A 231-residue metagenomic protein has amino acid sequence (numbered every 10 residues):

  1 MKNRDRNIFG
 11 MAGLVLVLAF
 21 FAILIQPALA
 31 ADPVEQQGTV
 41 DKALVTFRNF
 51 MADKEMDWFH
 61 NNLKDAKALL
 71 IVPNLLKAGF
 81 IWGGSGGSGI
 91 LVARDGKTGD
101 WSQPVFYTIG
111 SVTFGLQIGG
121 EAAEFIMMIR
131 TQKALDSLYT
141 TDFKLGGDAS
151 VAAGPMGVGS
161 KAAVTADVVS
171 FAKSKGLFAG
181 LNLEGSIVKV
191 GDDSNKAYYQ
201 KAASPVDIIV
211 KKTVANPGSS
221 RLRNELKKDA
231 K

Functional and structural regions predicted by a protein language model:
K2-V15: Bacterial N-terminal signal peptides that target proteins for export
I8, A19-F20, W58: Intrinsic disorder/low-structure terminal segments
I8-M11, Q26, G84: Intrinsically disordered, low-complexity segments enriched in small/polar residues
A12-L24: Bacterial N-terminal signal peptides
L24-A30: Signal peptide processing junction and immediate N-terminal pro/mature segment of secreted/exported proteins
A31-K231: Small-residue-enriched, tightly packed secondary-structure blocks
